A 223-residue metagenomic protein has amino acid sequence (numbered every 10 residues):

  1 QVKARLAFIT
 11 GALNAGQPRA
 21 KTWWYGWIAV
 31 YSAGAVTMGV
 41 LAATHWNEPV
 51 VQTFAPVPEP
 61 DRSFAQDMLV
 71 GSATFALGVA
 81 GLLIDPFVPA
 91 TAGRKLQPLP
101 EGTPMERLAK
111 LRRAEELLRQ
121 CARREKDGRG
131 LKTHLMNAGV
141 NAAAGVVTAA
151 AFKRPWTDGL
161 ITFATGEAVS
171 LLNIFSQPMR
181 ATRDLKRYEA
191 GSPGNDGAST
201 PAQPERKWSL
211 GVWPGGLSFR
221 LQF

Functional and structural regions predicted by a protein language model:
Q1-G26, G81-F223: Replace "edges of transmembrane helices
G16-L69: N-terminal Sec/ER secretory leader and immediately downstream segment of secreted/extracellular precursors
I28-T37, V70-F75, L135-A143: Mid-membrane cores of alpha-helical transmembrane segments in multi-pass membrane proteins, especially transporters
A42-N47, A65-P89: Glycine- and aromatic-enriched membrane insertion/assembly motifs of diderm outer-membrane and organelle channel
E59-A73, P155-T165: Hydrophobic alpha-helical transmembrane segments
